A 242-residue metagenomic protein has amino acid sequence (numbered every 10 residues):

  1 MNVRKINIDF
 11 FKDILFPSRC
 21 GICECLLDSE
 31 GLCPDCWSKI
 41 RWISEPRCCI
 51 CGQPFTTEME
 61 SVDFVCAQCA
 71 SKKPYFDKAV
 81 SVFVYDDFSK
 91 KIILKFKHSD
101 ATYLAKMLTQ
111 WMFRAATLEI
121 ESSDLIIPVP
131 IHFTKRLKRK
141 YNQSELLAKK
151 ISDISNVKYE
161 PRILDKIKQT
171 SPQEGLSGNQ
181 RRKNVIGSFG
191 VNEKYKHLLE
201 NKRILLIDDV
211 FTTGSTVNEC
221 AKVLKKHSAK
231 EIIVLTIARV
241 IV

Functional and structural regions predicted by a protein language model:
M1-D208, T212-V242: Glycine-rich phosphate/pyrophosphate-handling loop used in enzymes and phosphotransfer proteins
